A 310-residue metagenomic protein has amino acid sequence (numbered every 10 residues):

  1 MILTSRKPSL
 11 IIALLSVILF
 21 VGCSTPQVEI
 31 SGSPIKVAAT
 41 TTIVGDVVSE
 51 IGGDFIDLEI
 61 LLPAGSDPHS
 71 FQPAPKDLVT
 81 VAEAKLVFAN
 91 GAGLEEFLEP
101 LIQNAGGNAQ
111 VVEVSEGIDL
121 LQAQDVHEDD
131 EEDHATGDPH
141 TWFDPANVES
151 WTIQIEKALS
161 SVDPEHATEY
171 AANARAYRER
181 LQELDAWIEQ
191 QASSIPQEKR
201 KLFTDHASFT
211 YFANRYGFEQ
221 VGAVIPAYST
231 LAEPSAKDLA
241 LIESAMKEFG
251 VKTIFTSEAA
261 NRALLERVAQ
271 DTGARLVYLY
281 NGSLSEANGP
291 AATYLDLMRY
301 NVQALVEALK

Functional and structural regions predicted by a protein language model:
I2-I11: Bacterial N-terminal signal peptides that target proteins for export
I2-L3, C23-K310: Extracytoplasmic metal-acquisition and chelation regions
I11-V21: Bacterial N-terminal signal peptides
